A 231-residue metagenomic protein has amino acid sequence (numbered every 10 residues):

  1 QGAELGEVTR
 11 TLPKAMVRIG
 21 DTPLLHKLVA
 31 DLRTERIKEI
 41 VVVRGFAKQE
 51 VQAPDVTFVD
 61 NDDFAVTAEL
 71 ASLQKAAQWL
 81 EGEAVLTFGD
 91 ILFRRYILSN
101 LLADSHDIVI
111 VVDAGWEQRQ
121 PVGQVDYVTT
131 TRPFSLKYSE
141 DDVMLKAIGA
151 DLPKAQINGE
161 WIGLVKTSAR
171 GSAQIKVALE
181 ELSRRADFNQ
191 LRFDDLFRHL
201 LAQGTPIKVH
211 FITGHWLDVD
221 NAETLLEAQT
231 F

Functional and structural regions predicted by a protein language model:
Q1-R10: N-terminal nucleotide-binding beta1-loop-alpha1 segment
E4, K27, E50-V51, K75 (+5 more regions): Phosphate- and divalent-cation-binding pockets in alpha/beta enzyme and binding domains that engage nucleotide-derived
E4, R18, T22-L86, R185-D187: Conserved N-terminal catalytic core of the sugar/cofactor nucleotidyltransferase
A15, T57, M144, P206-K208: Conserved beta-strand segments of alpha/beta enzyme cores
I40, A84, I108-V109, I207: Hydrophobic/aromatic residues located in beta-strands of well-ordered beta-sheets within soluble catalytic
P54, R94-L182: Conserved core of the sugar-phosphate nucleotidyltransferase
G89-L92: The conserved acidic donor/metal-binding loop of glycosyltransferases
Q156-F231: Conserved alpha/beta core of the MobA/IspD/sugar-nucleotide pyrophosphorylase nucleotidyltransferase superfamily
